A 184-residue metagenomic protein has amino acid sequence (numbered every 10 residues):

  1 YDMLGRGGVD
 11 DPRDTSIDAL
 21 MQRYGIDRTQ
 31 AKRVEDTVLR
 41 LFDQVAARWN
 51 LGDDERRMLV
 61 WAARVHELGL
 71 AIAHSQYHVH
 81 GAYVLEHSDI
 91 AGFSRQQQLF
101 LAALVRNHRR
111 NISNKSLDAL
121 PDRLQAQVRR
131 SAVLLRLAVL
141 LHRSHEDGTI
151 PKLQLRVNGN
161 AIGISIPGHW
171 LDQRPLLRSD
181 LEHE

Functional and structural regions predicted by a protein language model:
Y1-G5, W61-E67, V157-I162: Core structural elements
Y1-G8, R13-S16, L39: Oxyanion-binding/catalytic loops of NTP- or PPi-dependent enzymes
G5, Y24-G25, N50, P175: Glycine-centered secondary-structure boundary/capping sites
R6, L41, H169-L171: Short, glycine-/Ser/Thr-/acidic-enriched flexible segments
D14-A19, S165, H169: A short, surface-exposed helix-loop junction/capping segment
D18-Q22, T29-Q30, E35-L155: Divalent metal-dependent catalytic cores for phosphoryl transfer on phosphate-bearing substrates
S144-E184: Low-complexity, glycine/alanine/valine/leucine- and proline-rich hydrophobic stretches
